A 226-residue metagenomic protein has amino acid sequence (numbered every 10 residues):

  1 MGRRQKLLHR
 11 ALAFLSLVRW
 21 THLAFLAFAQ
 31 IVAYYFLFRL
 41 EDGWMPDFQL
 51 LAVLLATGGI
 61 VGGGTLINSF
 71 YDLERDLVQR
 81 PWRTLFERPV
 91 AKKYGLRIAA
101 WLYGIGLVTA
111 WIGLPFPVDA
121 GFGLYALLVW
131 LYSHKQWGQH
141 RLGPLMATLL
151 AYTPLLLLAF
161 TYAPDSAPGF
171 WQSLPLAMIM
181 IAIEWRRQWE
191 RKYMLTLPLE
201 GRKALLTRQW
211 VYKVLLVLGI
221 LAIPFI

Functional and structural regions predicted by a protein language model:
M1-I226: Multi-pass alpha-helical membrane architecture of UbiA-family and related isoprenoid/lipid prenyltransferases
